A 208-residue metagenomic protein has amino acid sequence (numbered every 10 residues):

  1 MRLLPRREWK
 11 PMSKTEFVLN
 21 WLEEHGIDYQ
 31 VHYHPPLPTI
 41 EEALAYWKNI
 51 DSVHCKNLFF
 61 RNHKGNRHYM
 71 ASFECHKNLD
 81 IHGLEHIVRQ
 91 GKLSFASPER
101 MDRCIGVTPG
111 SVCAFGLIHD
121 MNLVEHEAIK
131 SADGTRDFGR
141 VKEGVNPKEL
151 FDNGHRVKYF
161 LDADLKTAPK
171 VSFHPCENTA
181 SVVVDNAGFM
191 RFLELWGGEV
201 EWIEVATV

Functional and structural regions predicted by a protein language model:
R2-V208: Extended, low-hydrophobicity, polar/charged segments
